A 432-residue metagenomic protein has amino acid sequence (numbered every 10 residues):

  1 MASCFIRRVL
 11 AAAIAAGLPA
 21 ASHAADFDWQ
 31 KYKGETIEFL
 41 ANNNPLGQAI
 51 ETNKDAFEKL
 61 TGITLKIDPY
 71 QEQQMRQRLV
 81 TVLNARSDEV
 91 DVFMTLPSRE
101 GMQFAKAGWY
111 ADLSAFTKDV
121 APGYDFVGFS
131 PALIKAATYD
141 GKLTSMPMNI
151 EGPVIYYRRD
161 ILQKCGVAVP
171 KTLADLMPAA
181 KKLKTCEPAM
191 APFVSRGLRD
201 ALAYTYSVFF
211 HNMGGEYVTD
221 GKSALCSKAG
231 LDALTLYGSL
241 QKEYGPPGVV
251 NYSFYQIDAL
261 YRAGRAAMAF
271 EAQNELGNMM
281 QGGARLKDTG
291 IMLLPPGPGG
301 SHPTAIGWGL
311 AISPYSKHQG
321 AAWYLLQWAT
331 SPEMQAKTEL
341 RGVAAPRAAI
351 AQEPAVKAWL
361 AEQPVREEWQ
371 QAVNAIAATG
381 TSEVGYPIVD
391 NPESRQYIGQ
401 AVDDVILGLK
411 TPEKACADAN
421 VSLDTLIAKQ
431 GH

Functional and structural regions predicted by a protein language model:
A25-K31, L96-G152, M177, T205 (+3 more regions): Hinge/lid segment of periplasmic solute-binding proteins
Q30-K31, Q103, K118, G128 (+3 more regions): C-terminal lobe and pocket-closing loops of periplasmic/extracytoplasmic Venus-flytrap solute-binding proteins
Q30-T36, K59, T64-L65, Q163 (+1 more regions): Conserved C-terminal helix/tail region of periplasmic/extracytoplasmic solute-binding proteins
K33-N44, I63-D68, D91-V92, A191-F193 (+1 more regions): Short, well-ordered beta-strand elements
G34-T52, E151, D200-A201, V384-D390: Extracytoplasmic "Venus flytrap"
D55-G128, D160, K164-K171, L260 (+3 more regions): Extracytoplasmic "Venus flytrap"/periplasmic binding protein-like
K135, Y139-M148, P153, M177-S223 (+1 more regions): Extracytoplasmic/periplasmic solute-binding protein
A180-K182, D220-V250, L294: Glycine-centered hinge/linker elements that transmit conformational signals in sensory and ligand-binding systems
